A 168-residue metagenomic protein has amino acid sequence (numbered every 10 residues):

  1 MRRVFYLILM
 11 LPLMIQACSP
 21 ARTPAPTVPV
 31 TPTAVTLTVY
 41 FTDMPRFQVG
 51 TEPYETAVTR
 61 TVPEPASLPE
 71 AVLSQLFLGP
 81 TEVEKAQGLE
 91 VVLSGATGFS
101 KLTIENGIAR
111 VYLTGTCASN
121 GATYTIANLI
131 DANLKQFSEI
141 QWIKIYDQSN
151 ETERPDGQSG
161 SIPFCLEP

Functional and structural regions predicted by a protein language model:
R2-P168: Bimodal "functional hotspot" detector
